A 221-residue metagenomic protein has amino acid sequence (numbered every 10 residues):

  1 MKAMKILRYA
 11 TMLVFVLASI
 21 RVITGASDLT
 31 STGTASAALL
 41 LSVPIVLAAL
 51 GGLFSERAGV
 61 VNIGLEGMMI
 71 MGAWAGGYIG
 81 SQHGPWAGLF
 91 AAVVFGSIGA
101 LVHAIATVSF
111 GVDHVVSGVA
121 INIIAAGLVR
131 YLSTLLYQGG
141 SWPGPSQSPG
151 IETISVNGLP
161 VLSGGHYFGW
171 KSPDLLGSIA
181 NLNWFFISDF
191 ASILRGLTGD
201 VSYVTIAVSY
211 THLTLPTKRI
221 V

Functional and structural regions predicted by a protein language model:
M1-T11: N-terminal membrane topogenic signal
Y9-I45, L53-F54: Helix-loop-helix hairpins and the membrane-proximal interhelical loops of multi-pass alpha-helical transport proteins
I20-T24, I105, S109, L128-L135: Structural signature of transmembrane alpha-helix termini at the membrane-water interface
S27, E56-V60, V112, L135-W142: Transmembrane helix-loop junctions in multipass membrane proteins, especially transporters and channels
G33-L89, V93-V115, V119, L213: Single transmembrane alpha-helix segments in multi-pass membrane proteins
A125-Y210: Transmembrane helix-bundle core of multi-pass membrane transporters and related energy-transducing complexes
T211-T217: Conserved small/polar residues in nucleotide/adenosyl-binding loops
